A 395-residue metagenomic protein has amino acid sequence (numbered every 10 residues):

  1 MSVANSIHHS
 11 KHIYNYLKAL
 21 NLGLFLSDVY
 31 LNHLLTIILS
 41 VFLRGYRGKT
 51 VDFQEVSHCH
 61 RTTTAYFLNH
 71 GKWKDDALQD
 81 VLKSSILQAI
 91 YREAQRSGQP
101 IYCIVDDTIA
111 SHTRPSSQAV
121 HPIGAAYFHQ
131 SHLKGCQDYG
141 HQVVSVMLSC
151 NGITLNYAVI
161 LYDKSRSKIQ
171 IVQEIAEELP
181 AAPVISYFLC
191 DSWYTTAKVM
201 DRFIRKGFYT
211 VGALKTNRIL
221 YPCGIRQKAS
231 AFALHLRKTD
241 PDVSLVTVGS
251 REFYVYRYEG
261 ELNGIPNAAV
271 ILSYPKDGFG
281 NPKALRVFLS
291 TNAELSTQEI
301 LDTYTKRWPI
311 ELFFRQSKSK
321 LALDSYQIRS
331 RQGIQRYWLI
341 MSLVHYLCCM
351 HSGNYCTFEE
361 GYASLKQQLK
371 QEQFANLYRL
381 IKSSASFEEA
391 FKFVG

Functional and structural regions predicted by a protein language model:
M1-L78, L82: Gly/serine-rich nucleotide phosphate-binding loop at the start of the catalytic core of nucleotide/ADP-ribose-handling
S2-L24, L34, S97-Q99, S116 (+1 more regions): Single, function-defining residue in the core of a domain
T36, T50, R61, Q99-I104 (+2 more regions): A common structural microfeature
V41-F42, I86-A94, A176-P180, L347: Hydrophobic, Leu/Ile/Phe/Ala-enriched alpha-helical segments that form helix-helix packing faces
F53, V146, L343: Residue-level signal for inorganic ion chemistry
H70-N151: Active-site-proximal, Lys/Arg-enriched surface segment that forms a nucleic-acid-binding/basic interface patch
